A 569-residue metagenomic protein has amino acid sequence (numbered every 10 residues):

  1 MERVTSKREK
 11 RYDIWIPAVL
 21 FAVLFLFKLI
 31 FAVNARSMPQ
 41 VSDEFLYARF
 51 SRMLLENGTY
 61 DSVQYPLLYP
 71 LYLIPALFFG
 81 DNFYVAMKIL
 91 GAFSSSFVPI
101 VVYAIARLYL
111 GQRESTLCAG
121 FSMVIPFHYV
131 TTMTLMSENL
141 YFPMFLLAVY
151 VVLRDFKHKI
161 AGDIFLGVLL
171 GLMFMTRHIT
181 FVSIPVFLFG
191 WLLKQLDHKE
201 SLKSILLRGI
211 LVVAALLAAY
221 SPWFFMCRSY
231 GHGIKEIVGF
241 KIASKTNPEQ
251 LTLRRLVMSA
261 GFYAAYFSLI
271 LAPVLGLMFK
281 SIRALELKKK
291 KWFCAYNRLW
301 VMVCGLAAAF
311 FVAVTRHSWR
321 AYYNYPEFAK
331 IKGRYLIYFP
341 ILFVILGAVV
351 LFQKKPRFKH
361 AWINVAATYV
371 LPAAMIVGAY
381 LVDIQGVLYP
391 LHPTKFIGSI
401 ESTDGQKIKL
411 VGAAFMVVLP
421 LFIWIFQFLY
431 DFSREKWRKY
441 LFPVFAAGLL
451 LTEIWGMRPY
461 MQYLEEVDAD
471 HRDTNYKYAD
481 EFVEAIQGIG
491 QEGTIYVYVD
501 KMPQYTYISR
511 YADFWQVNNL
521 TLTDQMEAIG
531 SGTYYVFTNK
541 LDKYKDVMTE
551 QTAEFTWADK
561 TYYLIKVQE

Functional and structural regions predicted by a protein language model:
F21-F27, C118-P126, Y150, L170 (+2 more regions): Short helix- or helix-capping micro-motifs that position conserved polar/aromatic residues at function-defining sites
F27, K203-L285, M302-S318, L371-V387: Membrane-lumen/periplasm interface segments of specific transmembrane helices in polyprenyl phosphate-linked
A35-R49, Y60-P75, D81-V85, Y230: Extracytoplasmic catalytic/substrate-binding loops of multi-pass membrane glycan-assembly enzymes
L67, L71, F79-I100, A119 (+1 more regions): Loop-to-helix entry region of an early transmembrane alpha helix in multi-pass inner-membrane enzymes
I89-Y109, P143, L147, V151: Transmembrane-helix motifs of polytopic, lipid-linked glycan transferases
R107-L110, A148-D163, D197-K199: Membrane-interface transmembrane helices that cradle and orient dolichyl/undecaprenyl
F127-Y141, I179: Short acidic/glycine- and proline-prone juxtamembrane loop motifs at membrane-interface regions of multi-pass membrane
R154-K159, S183-A214, P273-F293: Perimembrane helix-loop-helix junctions
